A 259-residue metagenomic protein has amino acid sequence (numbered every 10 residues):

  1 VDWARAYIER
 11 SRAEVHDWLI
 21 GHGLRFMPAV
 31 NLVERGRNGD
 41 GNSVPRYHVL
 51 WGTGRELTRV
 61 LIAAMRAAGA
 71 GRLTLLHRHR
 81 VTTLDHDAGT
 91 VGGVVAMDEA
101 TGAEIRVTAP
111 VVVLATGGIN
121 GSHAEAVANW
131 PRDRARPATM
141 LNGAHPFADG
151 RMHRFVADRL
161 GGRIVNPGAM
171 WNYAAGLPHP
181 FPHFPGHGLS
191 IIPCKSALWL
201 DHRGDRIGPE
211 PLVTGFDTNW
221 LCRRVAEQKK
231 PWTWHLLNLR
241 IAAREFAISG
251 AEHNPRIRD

Functional and structural regions predicted by a protein language model:
V1-V15, L50-T58, H145, D149-M152 (+3 more regions): Generic structural signal for well-ordered, non-membrane alpha-helical segments in soluble metabolic enzymes
R5, Y47-R55, T139-P146, G186-L189 (+4 more regions): Hydrophobic alpha-helical scaffolding
R5-I105, H123-A126, L177: Conserved redox-cofactor binding core of oxidoreductases
A68-A70, T74, H86-A88, A103-T108 (+4 more regions): Solvent-exposed alpha-helices and their adjacent loops that cap or buttress functional pockets in soluble metabolic
R78-R80, M97-E99, P110-V111, A115-G118 (+3 more regions): Fold-independent oxyanion-binding glycine-rich loops and adjacent beta-strand/coil segments at enzyme active sites
A103-H179: Glycine-rich loop(s) and the adjacent beta-strand/alpha-helix scaffold that form part
H153-F155, G162-D259: An anion/pyrophosphate-binding glycine-rich loop and adjacent beta-alpha core in soluble alpha-beta enzymes
